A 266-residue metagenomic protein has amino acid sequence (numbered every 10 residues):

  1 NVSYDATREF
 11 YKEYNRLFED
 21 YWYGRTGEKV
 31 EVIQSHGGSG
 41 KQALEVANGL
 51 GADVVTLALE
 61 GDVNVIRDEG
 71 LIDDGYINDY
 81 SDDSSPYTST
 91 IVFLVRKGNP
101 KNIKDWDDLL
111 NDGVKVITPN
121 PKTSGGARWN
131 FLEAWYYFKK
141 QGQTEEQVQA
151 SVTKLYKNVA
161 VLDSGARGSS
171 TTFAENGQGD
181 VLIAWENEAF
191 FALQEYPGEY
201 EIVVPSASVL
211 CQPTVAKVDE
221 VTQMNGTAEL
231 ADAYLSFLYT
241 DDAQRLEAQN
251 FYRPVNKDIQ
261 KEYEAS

Functional and structural regions predicted by a protein language model:
N1-T123: N-terminal segment of the mature folded domain
V2-Y4, V95-K97, V114-Q141, Y156-V159 (+1 more regions): Short beta-strand->loop
A6-F10, Y14, Q42, G51 (+9 more regions): Stable alpha-helical elements in mature extracytoplasmic
N15-G24, A47-G51, E60, R67-L71 (+10 more regions): Sec-exported extracytoplasmic/periplasmic mature domains
S85-T90, V152-Y156, L162-S164, E195-A228 (+1 more regions): Periplasmic-binding protein-like
G98-K104, T123, Y136-T144, V221-L230: Short helix-loop capping/hinge motifs at secondary-structure junctions, enriched in acidic/polar residues
Q141-S206: Ligand-binding pocket segment of bilobal, Venus flytrap-like solute-binding proteins
V221-S266: Extracellular/periplasmic juxtamembrane helices and adjacent flexible linkers that interface with membrane partners
